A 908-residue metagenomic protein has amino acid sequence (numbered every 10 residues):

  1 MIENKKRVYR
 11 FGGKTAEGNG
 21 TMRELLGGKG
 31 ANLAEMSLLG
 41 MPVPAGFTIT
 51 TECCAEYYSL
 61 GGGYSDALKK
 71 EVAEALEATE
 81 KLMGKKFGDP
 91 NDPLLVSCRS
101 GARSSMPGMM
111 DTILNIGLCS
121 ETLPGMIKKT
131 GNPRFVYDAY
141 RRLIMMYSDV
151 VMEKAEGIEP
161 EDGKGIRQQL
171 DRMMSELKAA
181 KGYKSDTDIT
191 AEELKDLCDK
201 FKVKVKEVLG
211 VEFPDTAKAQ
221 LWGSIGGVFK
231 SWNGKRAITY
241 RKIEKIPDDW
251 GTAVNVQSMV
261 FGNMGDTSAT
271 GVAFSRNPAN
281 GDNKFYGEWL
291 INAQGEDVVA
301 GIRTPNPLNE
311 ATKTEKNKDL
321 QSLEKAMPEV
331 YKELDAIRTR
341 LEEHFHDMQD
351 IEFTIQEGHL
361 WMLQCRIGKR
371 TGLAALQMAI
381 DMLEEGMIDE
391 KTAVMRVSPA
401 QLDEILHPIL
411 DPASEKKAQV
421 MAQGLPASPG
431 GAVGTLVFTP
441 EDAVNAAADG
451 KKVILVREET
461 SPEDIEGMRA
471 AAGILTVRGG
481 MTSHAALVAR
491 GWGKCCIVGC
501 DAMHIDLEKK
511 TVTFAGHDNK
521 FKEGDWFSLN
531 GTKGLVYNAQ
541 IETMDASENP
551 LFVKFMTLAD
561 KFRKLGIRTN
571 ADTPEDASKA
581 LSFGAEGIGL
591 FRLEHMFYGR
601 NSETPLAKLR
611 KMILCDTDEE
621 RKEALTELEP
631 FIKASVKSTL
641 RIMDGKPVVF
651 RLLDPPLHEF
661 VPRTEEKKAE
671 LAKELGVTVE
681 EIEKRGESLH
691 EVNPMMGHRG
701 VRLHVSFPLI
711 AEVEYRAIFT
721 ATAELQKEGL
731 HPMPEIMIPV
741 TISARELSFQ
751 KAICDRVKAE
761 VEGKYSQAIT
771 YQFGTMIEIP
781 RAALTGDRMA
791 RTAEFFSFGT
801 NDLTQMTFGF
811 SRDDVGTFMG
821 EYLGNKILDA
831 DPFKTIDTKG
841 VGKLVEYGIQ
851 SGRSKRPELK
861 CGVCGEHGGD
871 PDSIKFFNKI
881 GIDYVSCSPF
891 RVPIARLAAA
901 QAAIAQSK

Functional and structural regions predicted by a protein language model:
M1-A418, P426, N445, K451-I454 (+12 more regions): Nucleotide/phosphate-binding sheet-loop regions of phosphoryl- and nucleotidyl-transfer enzymes
F47, V477-G479, V498-D501, F591 (+2 more regions): Short beta->alpha connector loops at strand-helix junctions that form conserved, small/polar/Pro-enriched
T50-T51, A55-E56, T482-H484, M503-L507 (+5 more regions): Short gly/pro/ser/thr-enriched loop/turn and capping motifs at secondary-structure boundaries
R99-S100, E548-L551, L558-K908: Conserved alpha/beta-domain cores
G386, Y537-F555: Short, compositionally biased
A472-R478, C496, G862: A short, small-residue-rich loop immediately preceding and capping a beta-strand
